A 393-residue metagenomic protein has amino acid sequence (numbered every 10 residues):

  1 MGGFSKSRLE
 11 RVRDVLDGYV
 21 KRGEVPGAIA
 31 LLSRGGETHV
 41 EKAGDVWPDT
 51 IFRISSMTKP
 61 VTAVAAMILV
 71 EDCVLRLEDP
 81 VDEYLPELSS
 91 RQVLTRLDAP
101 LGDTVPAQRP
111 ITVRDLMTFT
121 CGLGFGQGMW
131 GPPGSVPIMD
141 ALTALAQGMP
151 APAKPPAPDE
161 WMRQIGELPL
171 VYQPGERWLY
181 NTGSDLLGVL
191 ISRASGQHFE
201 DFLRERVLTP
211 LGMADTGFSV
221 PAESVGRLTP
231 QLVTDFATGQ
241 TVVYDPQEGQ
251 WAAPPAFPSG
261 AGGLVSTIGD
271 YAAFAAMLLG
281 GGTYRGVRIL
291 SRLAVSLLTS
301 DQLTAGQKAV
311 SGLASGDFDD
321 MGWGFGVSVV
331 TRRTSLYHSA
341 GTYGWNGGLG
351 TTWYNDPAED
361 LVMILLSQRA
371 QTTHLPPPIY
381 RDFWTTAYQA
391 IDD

Functional and structural regions predicted by a protein language model:
M1-R8, D319, F325: Short, compositionally biased leader-like segments
S7, R11, P156-E160, Q164 (+2 more regions): Generic alpha-helical secondary structure signal
R8, V12, I54, T58 (+5 more regions): Hydrophobic (often cysteine-bearing) scaffold residues that line and stabilize catalytic clefts of nucleotide/cofactor
D14-W47, V74-D79, S328, T352-D356 (+2 more regions): A short, well-structured edge-of-sheet supersecondary motif
G18-L31, D45-L116, Y172-N181, S259-G262: Short active-site loop at a secondary-structure junction that contains or immediately precedes the catalytic residue(s)
E37, Q92-L336, A340: Short, surface-exposed loop or secondary-structure junction motifs that flank catalytic or metal-binding residues
N346-D393: Structured C-terminal helix/loop/strand segments within mature extracytoplasmic catalytic/sensor domains
